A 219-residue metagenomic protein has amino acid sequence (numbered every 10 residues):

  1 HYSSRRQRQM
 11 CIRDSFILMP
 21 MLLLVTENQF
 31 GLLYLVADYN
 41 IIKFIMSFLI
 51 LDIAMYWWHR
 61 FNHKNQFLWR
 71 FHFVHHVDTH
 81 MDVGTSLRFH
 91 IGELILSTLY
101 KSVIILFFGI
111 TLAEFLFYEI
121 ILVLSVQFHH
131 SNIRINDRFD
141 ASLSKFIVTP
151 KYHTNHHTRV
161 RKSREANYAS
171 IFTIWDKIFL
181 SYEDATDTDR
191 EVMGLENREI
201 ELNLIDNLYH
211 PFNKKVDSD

Functional and structural regions predicted by a protein language model:
H1-I12: Single conserved hydrophobic/aromatic residue that forms the stacking wall/gate of nucleotide- or nucleobase-binding
R13-Y39, I95-L96, T111-A113: Long, highly hydrophobic alpha-helical transmembrane signal-anchor segments
Y34-N62, F67: Membrane-embedded alpha-helical segments that form the functional core of polytopic membrane enzymes, especially those
I41-M46, I95, L116-F117: Hydrophobic alpha-helical transmembrane segments
L49, E114-V123: Hydrophobic core segments of alpha-helical transmembrane domains in multi-pass membrane proteins
V77-G84, G109, E114, S125-D219: Cytosolic/stromal cytosol-facing helical appendages immediately following the last transmembrane segment
S86-L99, V103, L112: Membrane-interface loop-to-helix entry segments
T98-F107, V123-Q127: Alpha-helical transmembrane segments of multipass membrane proteins
